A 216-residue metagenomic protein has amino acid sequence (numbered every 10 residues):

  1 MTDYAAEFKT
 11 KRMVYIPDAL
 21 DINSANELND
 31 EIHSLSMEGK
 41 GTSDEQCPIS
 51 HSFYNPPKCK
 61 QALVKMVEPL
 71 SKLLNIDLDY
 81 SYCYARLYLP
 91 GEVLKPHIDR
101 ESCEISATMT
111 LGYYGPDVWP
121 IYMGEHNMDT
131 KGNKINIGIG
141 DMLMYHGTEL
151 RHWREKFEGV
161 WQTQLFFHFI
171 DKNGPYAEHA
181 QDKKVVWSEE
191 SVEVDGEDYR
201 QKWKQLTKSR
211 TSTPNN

Functional and structural regions predicted by a protein language model:
M1-L74: Non-heme Fe(II)/2-oxoglutarate
E7-T10, D79, W161: A short, polar/charged loop/turn motif at coil->beta-strand junctions and beta-hairpin connectors
P17, E155, H168: Residue-level detector of conserved, well-ordered beta-strand and adjacent loop positions that form binding/recognition
H51-S52, K60-P120: Conserved double-stranded beta-helix
R86, E158-G159: A short beta-turn/loop motif at secondary-structure boundaries
P90-E149, W161-L165, I170-V185: Catalytic core of non-heme Fe(II) oxygenases with the double-stranded beta-helix
R151-E158: Short, Lys/Arg- and Gly-enriched loop/turn segments at beta-strand edges
W161-N216: Double-stranded beta-helix
